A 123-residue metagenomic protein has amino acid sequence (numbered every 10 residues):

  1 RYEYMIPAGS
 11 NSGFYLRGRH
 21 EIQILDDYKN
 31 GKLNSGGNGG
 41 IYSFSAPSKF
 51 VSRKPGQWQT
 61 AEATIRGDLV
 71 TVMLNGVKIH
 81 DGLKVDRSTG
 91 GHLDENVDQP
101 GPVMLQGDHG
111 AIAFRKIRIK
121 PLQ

Functional and structural regions predicted by a protein language model:
R1-Q123: Carbohydrate-interacting regions of secretory-pathway proteins
